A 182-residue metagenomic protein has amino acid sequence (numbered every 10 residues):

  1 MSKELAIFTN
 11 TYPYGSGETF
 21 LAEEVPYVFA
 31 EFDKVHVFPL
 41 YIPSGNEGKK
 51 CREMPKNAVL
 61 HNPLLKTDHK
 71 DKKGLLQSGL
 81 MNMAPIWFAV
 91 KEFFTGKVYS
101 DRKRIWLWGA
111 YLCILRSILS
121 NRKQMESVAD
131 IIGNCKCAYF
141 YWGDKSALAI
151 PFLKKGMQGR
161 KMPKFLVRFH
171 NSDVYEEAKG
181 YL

Functional and structural regions predicted by a protein language model:
M1-K3, K123-A138, A147-L166: Glycosyltransferases and closely related glycan-assembly transferases that use nucleotide-activated donors
M1-K72, G133-C135: N-terminal subdomain of nucleotide-sugar transferases
P13-G15, D144-L148, G156-G180: A short, histidine- and acid-enriched strand-loop-helix "catalytic/donor-clamping" loop that lines the nucleotide-sugar
F20-E24, A149-L153, Y181-L182: A short acidic, amphipathic alpha-helical/loop segment
E24-Y27, E126-A129, S172-D173, A178-L182: Membrane-proximal helix-turn-helix segments that form the acceptor-binding/catalytic region of lipid-linked
F38, Y141, R168: A cross-family glycoside hydrolase active-site/sugar-binding cleft signature
P43-R116: A conserved catalytic-core segment of Leloir-type glycosyltransferases
Y99-S100, W108-I118, K123-S146: Short N-terminal targeting/anchoring amphipathic segment
